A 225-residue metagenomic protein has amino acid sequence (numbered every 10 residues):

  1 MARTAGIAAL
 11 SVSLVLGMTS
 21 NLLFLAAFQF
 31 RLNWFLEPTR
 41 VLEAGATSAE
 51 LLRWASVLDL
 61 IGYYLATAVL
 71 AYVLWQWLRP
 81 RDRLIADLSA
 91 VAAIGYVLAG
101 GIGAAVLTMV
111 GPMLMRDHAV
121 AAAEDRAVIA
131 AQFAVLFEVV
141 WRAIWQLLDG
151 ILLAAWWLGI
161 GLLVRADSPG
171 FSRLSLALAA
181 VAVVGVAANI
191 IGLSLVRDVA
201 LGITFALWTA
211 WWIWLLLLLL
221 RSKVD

Functional and structural regions predicted by a protein language model:
M1-D225: Hydrophobic, aromatic-enriched alpha-helical segments typical of multi-pass transmembrane helices
